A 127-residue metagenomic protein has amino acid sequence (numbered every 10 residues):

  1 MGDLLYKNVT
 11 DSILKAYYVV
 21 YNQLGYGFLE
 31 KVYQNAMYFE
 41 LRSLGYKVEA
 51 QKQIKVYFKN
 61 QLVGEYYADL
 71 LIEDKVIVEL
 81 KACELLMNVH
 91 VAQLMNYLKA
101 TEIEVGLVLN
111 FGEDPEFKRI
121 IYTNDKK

Functional and structural regions predicted by a protein language model:
M1-K47, V105, P115, I121-K127: Solvent-exposed, charged helical/coil patches that constitute nucleic-acid or partner-interaction surfaces
G25, V48, A68-L86, Y97: Conserved catalytic cores of phosphodiester-cleaving nucleases, focusing on short active-site segments
L44-Y57: A short acidic/basic microdomain associated with nuclease active sites
L62-Y66: A short, glycine/Asx- and small/polar-enriched loop/turn that sits immediately N-terminal to a beta-strand
K81-K127: Nucleic-acid nuclease catalytic cores
